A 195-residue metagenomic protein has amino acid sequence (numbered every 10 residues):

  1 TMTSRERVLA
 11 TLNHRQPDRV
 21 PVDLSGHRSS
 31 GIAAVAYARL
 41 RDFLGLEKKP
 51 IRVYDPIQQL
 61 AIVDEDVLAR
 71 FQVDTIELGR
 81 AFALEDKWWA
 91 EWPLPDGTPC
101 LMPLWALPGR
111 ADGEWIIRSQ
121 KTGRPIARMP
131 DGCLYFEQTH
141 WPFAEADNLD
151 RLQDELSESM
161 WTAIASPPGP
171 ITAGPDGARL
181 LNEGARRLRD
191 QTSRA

Functional and structural regions predicted by a protein language model:
T1-A195: Catalytic cores of TIM-barrel enzymes
